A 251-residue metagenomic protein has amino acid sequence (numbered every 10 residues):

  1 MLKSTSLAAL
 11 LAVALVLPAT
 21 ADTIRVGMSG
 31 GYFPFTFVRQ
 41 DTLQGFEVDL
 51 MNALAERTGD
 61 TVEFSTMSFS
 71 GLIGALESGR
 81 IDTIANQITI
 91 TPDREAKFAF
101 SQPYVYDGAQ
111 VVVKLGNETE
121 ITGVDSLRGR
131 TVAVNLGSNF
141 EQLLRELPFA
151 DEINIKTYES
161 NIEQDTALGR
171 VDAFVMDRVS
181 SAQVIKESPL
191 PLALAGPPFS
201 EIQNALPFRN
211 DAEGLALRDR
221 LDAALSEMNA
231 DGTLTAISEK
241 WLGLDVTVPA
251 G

Functional and structural regions predicted by a protein language model:
S6-P18: Bacterial N-terminal signal peptides
D22-I88, A96, I155, R220 (+1 more regions): Extracytoplasmic small-molecule ligand-binding "clamshell" domains of the periplasmic binding protein/Venus flytrap
S29-G30, Y106-V113, K186-D222, L244-G251: Periplasmic-binding protein-like
V48-R57, G116-E118, D125, R130-T131 (+2 more regions): Extended ligand-binding regions for polar small-molecule ligands
D60, T89, Q102-N154: A conserved helix-loop-strand patch within extracytoplasmic ligand-binding domains of the periplasmic binding
T61, N139-I155, P189, L194-A195 (+1 more regions): Ligand-binding clefts/hinges and TM-proximal coupling segments of bilobed small-molecule sensing domains
F64-G74, T119, N154-L168, V179 (+1 more regions): Short helix-initiation/N-cap motifs at beta->coil->alpha
G71-G74, N86-A96, L143-L147, L168 (+1 more regions): A ligand-binding cleft/hinge motif common to bilobed small-molecule-binding domains
